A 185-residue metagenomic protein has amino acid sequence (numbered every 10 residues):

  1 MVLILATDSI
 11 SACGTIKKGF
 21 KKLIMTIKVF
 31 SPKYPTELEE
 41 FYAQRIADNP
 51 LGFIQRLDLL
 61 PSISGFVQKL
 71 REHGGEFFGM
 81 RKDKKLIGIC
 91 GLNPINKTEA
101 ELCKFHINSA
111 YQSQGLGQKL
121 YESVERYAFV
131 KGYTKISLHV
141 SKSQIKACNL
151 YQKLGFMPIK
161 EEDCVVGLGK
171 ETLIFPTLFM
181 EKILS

Functional and structural regions predicted by a protein language model:
L3-T36, K182-S185: Conserved N-terminal entry element of GNAT/NAT acetyltransferase domains
I24, G74, E99, I174-T177: A structure-centric signal for secondary-structure junctions around beta-strands
M25-T26, C103, I136: Short amphipathic alpha-helical segments
V29-K104, N108-S109, Y121-S123, Y127 (+2 more regions): Acetyl-CoA-dependent GNAT
K84-K85, N108-E122, K131, K142-N149 (+1 more regions): Conserved glycine-rich acetyl-CoA-binding loop
T134-S137, S141-I145, N149-S185: C-terminal "cap" of GNAT-fold acetyltransferases
